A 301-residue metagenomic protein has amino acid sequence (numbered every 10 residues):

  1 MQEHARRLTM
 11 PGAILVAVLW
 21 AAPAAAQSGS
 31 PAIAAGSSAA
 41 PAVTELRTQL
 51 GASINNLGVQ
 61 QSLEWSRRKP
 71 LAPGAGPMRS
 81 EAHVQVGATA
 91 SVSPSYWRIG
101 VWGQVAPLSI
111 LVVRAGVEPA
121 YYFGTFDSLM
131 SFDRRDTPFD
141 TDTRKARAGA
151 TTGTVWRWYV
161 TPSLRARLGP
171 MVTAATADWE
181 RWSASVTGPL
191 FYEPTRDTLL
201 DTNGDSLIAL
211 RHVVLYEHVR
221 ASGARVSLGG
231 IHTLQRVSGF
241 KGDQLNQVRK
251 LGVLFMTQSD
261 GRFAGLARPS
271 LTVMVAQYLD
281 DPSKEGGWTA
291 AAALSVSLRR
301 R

Functional and structural regions predicted by a protein language model:
M1-A40, F263, S283, R299-R301: Cleavable N-terminal export/targeting peptides
Q27-M78, T187: Outer-membrane beta-barrel initiation region
A42-S53, E81-P94, V101, V113-G116 (+2 more regions): Transmembrane beta-strand segments that form the barrel wall of outer-membrane beta-barrel proteins
T44-L46, S109-Y216, K241-L298: Outer-membrane pore/translocation modules
S66, Q235-S238, V248: Beta-strand-dominated lipid-handling architectures at cellular/organellar boundaries
R67-L71, P107, R181: Beta-strand elements of well-folded, non-transmembrane domains
Y96, W102-L108: Compact, well-ordered interaction domains used in eukaryotic information-processing assemblies
R167-L168, A221-G223: Edge/loop elements at the starts and ends of beta-strands within beta-rich repeat scaffolds
